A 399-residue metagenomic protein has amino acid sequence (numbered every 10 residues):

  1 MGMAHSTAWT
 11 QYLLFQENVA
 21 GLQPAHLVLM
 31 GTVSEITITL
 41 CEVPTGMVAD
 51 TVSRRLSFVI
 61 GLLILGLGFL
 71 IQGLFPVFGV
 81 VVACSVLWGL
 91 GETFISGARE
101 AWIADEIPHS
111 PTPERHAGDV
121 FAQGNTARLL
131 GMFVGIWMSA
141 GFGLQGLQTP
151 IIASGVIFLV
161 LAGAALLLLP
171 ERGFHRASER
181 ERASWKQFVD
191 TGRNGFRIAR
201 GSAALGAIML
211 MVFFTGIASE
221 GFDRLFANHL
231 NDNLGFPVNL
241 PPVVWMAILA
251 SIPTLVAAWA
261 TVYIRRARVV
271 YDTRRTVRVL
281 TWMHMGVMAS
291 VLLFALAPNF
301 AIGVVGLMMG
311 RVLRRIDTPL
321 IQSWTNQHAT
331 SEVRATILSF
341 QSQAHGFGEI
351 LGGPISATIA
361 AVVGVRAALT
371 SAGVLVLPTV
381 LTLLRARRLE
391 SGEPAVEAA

Functional and structural regions predicted by a protein language model:
M1-T39, A203-A250: Helix-loop boundary and gating motifs at the non-cytosolic
N18-V19, G131-S154, N228-P237, R265-V269 (+3 more regions): Transmembrane alpha-helix termini and helix-breaking/packing motifs in multi-pass membrane transporters
T37-L40, W245-V269: Transmembrane alpha-helices of Major Facilitator/SLC transporters
F58, V277-L280: Primarily marks hydrophobic transmembrane alpha-helices of the MFS/SLC 12-helix fold
L63-V77, M285-P298: C-terminal ends and interior cores of transmembrane alpha-helices in multi-pass membrane transporters/permeases
V86-L129: Cytoplasmic helix-loop-helix junction between adjacent transmembrane helices in 12-TM secondary transporters
I152-R182, R385-V396: Helix-loop junctions on the cytosolic side of multi-pass membrane transporters, especially the intracellular loop
P170-I208: Juxtamembrane intracellular "pre-TM" segments in multi-pass secondary transporters
